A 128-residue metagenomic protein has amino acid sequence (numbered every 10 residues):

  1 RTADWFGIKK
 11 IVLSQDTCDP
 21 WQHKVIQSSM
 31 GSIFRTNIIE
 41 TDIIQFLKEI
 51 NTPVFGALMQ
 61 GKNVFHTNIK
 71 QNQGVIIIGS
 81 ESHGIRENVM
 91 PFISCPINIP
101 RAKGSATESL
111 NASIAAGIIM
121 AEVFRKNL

Functional and structural regions predicted by a protein language model:
R1-G61: RNA substrate-binding interface of SAM-dependent RNA methyltransferases
D4-F6, T17, Q22-F34, E87-L128: Structured adenosyl-cofactor binding patch, chiefly the S-adenosyl-L-methionine
Q27, T52, V75, S80 (+1 more regions): Short glycine- and Lys/Arg-enriched binding-loop motifs that mark or flank ligand-binding interfaces
I50-F55, Q71, N111-I114: Short, surface-exposed amphipathic charged segments that create phosphate/polyanion-binding patches used for binding
G56-T107: Active-site/ligand-binding-proximal alpha/beta "capping" segment
